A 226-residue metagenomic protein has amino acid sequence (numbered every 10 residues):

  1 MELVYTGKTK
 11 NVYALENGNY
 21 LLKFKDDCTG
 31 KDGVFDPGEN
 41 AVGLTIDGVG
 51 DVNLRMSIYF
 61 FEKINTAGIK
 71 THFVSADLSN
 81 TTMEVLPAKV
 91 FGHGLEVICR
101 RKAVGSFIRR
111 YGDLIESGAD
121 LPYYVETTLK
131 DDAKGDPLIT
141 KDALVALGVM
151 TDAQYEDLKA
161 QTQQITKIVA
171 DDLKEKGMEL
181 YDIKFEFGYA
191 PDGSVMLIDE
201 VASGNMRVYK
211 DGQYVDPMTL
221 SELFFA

Functional and structural regions predicted by a protein language model:
M1-L129: Active-site loop/lid in soluble adenylation, ligation, and acyl-transfer enzymes
N19, G92-G94, G177-L180, D192-V195: Coil-to-beta-strand transition motifs
P37-V52, K134, L138-Q161: Short histidine-centered catalytic/ligand-binding loop motif
H72-S79, E175-Y189: A short glycine-rich, hydrophobically flanked beta-strand micro-motif that places a catalytic Asp/Glu for divalent metal
C99, L180-E200: Conserved metal-phosphate-binding beta-hairpin within the catalytic cores of diverse ATP-dependent phosphoryl-transfer
R109, V201-A226: C-terminal helix-cap and adjacent tail motif
Y123-G135, T166-E179, S203-M206: Phosphate-binding core of ATP-grasp and ATP-grasp-like enzymes
V149-Y181: A long amphipathic alpha-helix within ATP-dependent nucleotide-binding catalytic cores
